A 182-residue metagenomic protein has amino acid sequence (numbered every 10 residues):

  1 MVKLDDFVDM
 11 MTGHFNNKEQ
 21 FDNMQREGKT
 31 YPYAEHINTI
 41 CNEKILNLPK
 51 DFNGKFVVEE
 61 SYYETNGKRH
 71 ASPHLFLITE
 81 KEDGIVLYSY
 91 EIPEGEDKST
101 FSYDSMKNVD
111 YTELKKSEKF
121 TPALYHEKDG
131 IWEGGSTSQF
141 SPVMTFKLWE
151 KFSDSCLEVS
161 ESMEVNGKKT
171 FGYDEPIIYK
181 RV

Functional and structural regions predicted by a protein language model:
L4, T12-D51: Short, solvent-exposed loop/hinge segments that bridge or flank secondary-structure elements
L4-M10, K18-Q20, M24, F56-V182: Calycin-type beta-barrel ligand-binding domains and close structural analogs
